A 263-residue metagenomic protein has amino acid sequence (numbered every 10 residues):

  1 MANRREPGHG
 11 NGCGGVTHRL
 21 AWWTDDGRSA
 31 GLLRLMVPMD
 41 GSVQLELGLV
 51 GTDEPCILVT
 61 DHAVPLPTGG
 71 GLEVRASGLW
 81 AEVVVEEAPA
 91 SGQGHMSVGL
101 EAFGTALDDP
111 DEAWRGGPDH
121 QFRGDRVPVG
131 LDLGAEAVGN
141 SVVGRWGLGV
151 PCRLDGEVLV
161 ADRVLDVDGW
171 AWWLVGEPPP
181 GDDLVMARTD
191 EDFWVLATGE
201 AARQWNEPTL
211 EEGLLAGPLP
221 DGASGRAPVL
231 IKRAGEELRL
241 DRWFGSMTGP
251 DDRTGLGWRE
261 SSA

Functional and structural regions predicted by a protein language model:
M1-A263: Structured soluble/peripheral alpha/beta segments that form catalytic or ligand/cofactor-binding pockets
